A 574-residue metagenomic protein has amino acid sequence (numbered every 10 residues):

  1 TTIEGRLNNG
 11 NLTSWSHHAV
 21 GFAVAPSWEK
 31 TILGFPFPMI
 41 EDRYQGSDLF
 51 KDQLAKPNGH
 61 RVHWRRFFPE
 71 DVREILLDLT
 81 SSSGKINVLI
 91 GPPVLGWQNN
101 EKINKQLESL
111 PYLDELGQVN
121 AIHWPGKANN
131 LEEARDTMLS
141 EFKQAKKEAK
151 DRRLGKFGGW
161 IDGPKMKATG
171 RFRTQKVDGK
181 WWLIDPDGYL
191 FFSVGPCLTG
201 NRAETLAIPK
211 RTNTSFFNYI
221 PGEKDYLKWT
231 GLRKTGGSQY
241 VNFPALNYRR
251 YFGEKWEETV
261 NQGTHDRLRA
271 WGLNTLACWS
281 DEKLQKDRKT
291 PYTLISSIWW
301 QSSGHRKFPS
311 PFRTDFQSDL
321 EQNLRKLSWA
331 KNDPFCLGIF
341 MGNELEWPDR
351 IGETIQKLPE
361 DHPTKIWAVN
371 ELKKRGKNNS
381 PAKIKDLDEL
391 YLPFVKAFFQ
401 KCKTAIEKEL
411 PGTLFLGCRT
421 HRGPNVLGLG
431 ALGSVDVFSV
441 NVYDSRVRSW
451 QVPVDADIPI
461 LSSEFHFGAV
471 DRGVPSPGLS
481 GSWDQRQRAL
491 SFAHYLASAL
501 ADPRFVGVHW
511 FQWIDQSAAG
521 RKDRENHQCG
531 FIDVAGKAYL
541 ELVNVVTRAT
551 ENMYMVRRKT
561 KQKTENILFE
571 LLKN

Functional and structural regions predicted by a protein language model:
T1-H63, G84-I86: Extracellular ligand-binding interfaces
L76-G84: Short beta-strand-plus-loop segments that form exposed binding edges in beta-rich domains
W124-K286, H305-F335, S380-P381, K385-P393 (+1 more regions): Active-site-adjacent substrate/metal-binding segments within catalytic domains of carbohydrate-active enzymes
P196-S215, K286-S302, D333-P334, M341-K377 (+1 more regions): Aromatic- and acidic-residue-enriched segments that line the glycan-binding/catalytic groove of carbohydrate-active
Y240-Y248, S303-P309, N379-D386, H421 (+3 more regions): Active-site clefts of carbohydrate-active enzymes
P334-G338, G342-N343, S480-D533, V543: Substrate-binding cleft of secreted/luminal carbohydrate-active enzymes
I355-A368, F511-N574: Aromatic-rich peripheral "rim/lid" segments of glycoside hydrolase catalytic domains that contact and position glycan
E389-Q400, T404, K408-G478, A493-A497: Glycoside hydrolase catalytic-domain groove-lining segments
